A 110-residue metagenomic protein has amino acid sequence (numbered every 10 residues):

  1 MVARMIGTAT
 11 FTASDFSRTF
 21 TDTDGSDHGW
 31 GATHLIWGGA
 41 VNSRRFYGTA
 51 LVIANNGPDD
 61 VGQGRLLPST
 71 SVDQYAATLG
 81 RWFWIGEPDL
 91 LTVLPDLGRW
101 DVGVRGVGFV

Functional and structural regions predicted by a protein language model:
M1-V110: Feature marks hydrolase-like catalytic cores characterized by long aromatic- and Gly/Pro-rich stretches
